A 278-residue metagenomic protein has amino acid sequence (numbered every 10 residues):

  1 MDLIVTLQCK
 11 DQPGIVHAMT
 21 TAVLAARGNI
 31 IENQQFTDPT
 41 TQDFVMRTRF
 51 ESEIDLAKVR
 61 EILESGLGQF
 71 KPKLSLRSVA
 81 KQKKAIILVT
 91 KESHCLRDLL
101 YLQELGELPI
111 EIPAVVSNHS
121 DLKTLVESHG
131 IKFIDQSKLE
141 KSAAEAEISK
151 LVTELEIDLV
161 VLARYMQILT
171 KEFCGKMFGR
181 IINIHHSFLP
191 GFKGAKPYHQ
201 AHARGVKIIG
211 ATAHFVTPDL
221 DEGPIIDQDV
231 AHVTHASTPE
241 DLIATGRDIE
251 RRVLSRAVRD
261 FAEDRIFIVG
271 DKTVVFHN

Functional and structural regions predicted by a protein language model:
M1-K10: Short glycine-/aliphatic-rich beta-strand segments at the starts of folded cytosolic domains
Q12-E32: Short amphipathic alpha-helix segments
F36-N278: One-carbon transfer enzymes
